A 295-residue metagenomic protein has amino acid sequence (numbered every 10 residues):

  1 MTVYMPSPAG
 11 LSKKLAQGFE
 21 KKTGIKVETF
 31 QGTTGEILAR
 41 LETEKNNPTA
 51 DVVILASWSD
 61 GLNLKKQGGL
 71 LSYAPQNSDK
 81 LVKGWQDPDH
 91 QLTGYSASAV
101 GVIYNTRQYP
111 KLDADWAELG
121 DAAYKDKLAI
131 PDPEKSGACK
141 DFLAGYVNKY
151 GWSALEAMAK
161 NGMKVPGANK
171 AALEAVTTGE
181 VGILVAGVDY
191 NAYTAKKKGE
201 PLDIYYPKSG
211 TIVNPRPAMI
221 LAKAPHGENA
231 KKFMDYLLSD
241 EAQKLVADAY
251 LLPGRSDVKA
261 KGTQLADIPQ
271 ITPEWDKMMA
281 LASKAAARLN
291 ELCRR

Functional and structural regions predicted by a protein language model:
T2, P6-K13, G32-E36, E42 (+1 more regions): Extracytoplasmic ligand-binding site segments that recognize negatively charged/polar headgroups
K13-E28: Short alpha-helix C-terminal cap/hinge motif
S59-N63, G182-P201: A ligand-binding cleft/hinge motif common to bilobed small-molecule-binding domains
S98, E156-A159, V165-P166, K198-A224: Periplasmic-binding protein-like
G101-Q108, A144, N214-H226, L245: A bilobed periplasmic-binding-protein/Venus flytrap-type ligand-binding module shared by bacterial periplasmic
A117-G120, L143, V147, L173 (+5 more regions): Non-transmembrane alpha-helical segments in soluble domains of secreted/periplasmic/extracellular proteins
Y150-S153, G254-R295: An extracytoplasmic/periplasmic, membrane-proximal ligand-sensing/linker region
T211-I212, L221-P273: Mature extracytoplasmic/periplasmic domains
